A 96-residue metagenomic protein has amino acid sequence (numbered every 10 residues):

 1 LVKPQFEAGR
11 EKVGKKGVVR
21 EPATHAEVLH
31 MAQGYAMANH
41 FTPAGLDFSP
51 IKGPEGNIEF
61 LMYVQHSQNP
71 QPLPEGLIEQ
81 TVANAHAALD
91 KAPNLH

Functional and structural regions predicted by a protein language model:
L1-N57: S-adenosylmethionine
I58, Y63-H96: Flexible, glycine-/basic-rich loop-and-beta segments that form/coincide with the SAM-dependent methyltransferase
